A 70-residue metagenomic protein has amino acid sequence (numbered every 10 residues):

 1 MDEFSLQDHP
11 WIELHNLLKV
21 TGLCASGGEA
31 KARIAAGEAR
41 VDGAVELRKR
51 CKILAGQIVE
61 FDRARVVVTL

Functional and structural regions predicted by a protein language model:
M1-H9: A detector for short, charged/polar N-terminal pre-domain segments
F4, A44-V45, A64: Generic preference for hydrophobic/aromatic residues in regular secondary structure cores
P10, R65: A broadly conserved detector of short glycine/acidic/proline-rich loop/turn motifs that flank catalytic sites and bind
I12-L54: A basic, amphipathic helix-loop patch mediating RNA/tRNA/ribosome contacts
V66-L70: Short, Lys/Arg- and Gly-enriched loop/turn segments at beta-strand edges
